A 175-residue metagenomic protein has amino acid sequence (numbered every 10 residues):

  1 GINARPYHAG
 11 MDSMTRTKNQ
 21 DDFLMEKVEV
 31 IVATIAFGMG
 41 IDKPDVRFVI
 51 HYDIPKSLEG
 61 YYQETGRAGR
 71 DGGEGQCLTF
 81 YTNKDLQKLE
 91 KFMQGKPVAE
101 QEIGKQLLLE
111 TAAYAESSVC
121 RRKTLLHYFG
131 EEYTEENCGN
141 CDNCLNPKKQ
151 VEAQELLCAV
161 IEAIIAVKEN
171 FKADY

Functional and structural regions predicted by a protein language model:
G1-F37, I41-Y175: C-terminal helicase lobe
